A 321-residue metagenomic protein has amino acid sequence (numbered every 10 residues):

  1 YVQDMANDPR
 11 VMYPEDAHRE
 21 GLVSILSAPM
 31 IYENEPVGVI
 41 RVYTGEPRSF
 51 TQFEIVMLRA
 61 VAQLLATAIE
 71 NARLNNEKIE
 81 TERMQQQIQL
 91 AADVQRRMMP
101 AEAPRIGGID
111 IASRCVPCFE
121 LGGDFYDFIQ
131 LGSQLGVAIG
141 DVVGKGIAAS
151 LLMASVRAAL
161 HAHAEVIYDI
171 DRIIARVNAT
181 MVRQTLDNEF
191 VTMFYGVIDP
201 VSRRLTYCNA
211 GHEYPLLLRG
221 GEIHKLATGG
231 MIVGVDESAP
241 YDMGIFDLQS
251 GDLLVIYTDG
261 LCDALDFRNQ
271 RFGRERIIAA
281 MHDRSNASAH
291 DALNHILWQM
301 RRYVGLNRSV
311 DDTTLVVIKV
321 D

Functional and structural regions predicted by a protein language model:
Y1-P14: Regulatory sensory and allosteric helical modules in signal-transduction proteins and certain transcription factors
A6, G38-S49, I69, V142 (+1 more regions): Short beta-strand-to-loop transition segments that serve as allosteric relay/switch motifs in sensory/regulatory domains
V23-Y32: A short, aliphatic-rich beta-strand micro-motif
Y32, P36, S49-E70, A154-S155 (+1 more regions): Amphipathic alpha-helical "output/dimerization" segments
V37, Y43-V61, K145, C262-G273 (+1 more regions): Regulatory loop-to-helix N-cap segments in sensory/regulatory domains that couple ligand/signal detection
T51-L58, T67-M84, I88, R274: Interdomain signal-transducing alpha-helical coiled-coil linkers
N75, I79-V255, G305-D321: … and, occasionally, acidic/histidine-rich disordered N-termini of signaling adaptors
F194, D247-I256, L261-D321: C-terminal catalytic subdomain
